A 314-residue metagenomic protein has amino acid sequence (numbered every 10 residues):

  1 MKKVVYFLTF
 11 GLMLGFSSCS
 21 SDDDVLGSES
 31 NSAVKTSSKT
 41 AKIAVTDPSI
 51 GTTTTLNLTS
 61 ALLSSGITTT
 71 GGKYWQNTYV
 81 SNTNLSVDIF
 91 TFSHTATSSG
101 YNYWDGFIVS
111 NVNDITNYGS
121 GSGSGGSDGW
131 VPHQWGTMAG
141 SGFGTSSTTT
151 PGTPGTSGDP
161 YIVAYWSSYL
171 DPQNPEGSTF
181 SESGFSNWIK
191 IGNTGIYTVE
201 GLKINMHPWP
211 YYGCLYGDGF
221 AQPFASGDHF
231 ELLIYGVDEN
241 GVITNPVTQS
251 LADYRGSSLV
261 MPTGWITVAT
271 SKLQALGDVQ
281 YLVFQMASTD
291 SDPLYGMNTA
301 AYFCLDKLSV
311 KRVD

Functional and structural regions predicted by a protein language model:
K2-T9: Sec-dependent signal peptide recognition, specifically the positively charged N-region followed immediately by
G15-S18: C-terminal motif of bacterial Sec signal peptides marking the signal peptidase cleavage site
S20-L26: Bacterial lipoprotein signal-peptidase II cleavage site
G27-K35: N-terminal prepro-regions of secreted/extracellular proteins
K35-G184, T194: N-terminal targeting leaders for non-cytosolic proteins
T194-G201, V279: Extended extracellular/luminal ectodomain segments enriched in beta-structured repeat modules
G213-L232: Short coil-to-beta strand junction motifs in C2/discoidin
H229-D314: Terminal, low-complexity interaction segments
